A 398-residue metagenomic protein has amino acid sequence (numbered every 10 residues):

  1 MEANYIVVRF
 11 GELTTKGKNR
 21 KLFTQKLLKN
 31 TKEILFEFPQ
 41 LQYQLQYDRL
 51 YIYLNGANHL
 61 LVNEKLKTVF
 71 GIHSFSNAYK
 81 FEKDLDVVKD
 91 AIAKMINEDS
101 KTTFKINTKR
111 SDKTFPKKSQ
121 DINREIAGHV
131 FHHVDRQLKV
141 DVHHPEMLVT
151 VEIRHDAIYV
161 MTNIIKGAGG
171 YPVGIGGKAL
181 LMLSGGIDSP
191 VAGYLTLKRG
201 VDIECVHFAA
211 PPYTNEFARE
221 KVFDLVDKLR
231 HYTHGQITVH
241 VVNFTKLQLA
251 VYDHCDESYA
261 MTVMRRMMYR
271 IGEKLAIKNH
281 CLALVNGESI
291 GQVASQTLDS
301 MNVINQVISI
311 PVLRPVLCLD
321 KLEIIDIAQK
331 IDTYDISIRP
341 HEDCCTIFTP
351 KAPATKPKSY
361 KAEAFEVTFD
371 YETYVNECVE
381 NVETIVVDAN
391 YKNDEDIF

Functional and structural regions predicted by a protein language model:
M1-L180, P190-T238, V242, Q306 (+3 more regions): RNA-binding accessory domains that recognize and position tRNA/RNA substrates
G11, N163, V206-F208, V242-T245 (+4 more regions): Generic beta-strand/beta-sheet core signal
E125, H129-V130, Q137, I164 (+5 more regions): Active-site adenylate/phosphate-handling loop in enzymes that bind or generate adenylated species
K178, F365-E383: Short, cationic low-complexity segments
G186: Conserved G/P- and acidic residue-centered "switch" motifs that form tight phosphate/ATP-binding loops in soluble
R230-D256, A260: S-adenosyl-L-methionine
Q292, P340-F348: Small/polar glycine-rich anion-binding or flexible loop at a beta-alpha turn
D332-P340: A short alpha-helix-loop-beta-strand transition element characteristic of N-terminal alpha/beta dinucleotide-binding
